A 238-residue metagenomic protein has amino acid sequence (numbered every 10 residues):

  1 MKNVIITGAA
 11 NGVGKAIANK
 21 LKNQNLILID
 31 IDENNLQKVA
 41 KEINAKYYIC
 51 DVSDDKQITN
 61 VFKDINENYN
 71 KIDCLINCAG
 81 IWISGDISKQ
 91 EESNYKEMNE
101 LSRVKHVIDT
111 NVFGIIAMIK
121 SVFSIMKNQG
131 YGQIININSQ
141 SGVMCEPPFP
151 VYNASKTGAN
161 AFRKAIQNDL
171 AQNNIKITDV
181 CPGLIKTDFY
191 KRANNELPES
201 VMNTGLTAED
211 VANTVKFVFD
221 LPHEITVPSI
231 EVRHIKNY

Functional and structural regions predicted by a protein language model:
M1-L26: Canonical Rossmann dinucleotide-binding motif of NAD(H)/NADP(H)-dependent dehydrogenases/reductases, specifically
Q24-K38: Conserved glycine-rich Rossmann-like NAD(P)H-binding loop of the short-chain dehydrogenase/reductase
I49-V61: The beta1-alpha1 cofactor-binding region of Rossmann-like NAD(H)/NADP(H)-dependent oxidoreductases
I81-K105, P148-V151: Conserved mid-core segment of classical short-chain dehydrogenase/reductases
I119, S155: Active-site helix of classical SDR
S139: Residue(s) in the substrate-gating loop at a strand-loop-helix junction that position the organic substrate next
D179-V180, E199-Y238: C-terminal helical subdomain
